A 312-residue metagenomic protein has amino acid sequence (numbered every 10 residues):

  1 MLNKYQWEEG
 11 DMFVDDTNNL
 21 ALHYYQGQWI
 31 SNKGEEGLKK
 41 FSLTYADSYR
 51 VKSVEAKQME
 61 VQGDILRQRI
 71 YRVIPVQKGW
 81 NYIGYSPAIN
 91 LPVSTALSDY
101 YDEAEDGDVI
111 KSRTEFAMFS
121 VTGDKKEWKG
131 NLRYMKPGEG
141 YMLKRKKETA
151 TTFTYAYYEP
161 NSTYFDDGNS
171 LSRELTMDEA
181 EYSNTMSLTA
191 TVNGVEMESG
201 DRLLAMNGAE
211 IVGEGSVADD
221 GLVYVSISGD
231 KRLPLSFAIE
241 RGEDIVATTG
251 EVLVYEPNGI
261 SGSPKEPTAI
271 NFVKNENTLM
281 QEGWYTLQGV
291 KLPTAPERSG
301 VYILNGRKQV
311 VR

Functional and structural regions predicted by a protein language model:
M1-M186, N193-M197, R202-F272, M280-Q288: N-terminal exported-region signature
N271-R312: C-terminal outer-membrane/trafficking sorting elements
